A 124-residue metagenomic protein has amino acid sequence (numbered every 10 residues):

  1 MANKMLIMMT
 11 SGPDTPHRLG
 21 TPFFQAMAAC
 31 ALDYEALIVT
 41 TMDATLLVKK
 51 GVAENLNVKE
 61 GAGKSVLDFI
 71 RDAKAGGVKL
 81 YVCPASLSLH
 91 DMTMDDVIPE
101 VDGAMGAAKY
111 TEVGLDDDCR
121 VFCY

Functional and structural regions predicted by a protein language model:
A2-L6: Extreme N-terminal starter segment of soluble prokaryotic enzymes
I7-L19: Short, glycine-rich nucleotide/cofactor-binding loops
L19-L32, I38: Histidine-anchored nucleotide/phosphate-binding helix
A36-T41, L80-P84: Short internal beta-strands
A44-V58: N-terminal beta-loop-helix "entrance" segment that forms/cooperates in small-molecule cofactor or anionic ligand
L56-P84: A glycine-rich helix N-cap at a beta->alpha junction
R71-G76, Y81, S88-L115: A short aromatic-anchored loop/beta-hairpin motif
F122-C123: Aromatic- and Gly/Pro-rich donor/ligand-binding loops that form nucleotide- or phosphate-bearing donor binding pockets
